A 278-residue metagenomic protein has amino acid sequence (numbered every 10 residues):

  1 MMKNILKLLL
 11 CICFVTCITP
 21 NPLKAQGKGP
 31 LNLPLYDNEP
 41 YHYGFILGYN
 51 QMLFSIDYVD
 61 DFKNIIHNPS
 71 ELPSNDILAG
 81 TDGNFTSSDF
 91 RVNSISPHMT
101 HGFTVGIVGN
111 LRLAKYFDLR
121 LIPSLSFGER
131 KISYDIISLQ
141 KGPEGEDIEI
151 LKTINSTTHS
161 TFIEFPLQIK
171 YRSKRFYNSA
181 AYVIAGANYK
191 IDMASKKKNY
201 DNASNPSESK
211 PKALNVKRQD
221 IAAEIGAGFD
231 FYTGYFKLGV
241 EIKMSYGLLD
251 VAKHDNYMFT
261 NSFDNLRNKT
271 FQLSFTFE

Functional and structural regions predicted by a protein language model:
K24-H101: Short glycine/proline- and aromatic-enriched beta-strand/turn motifs that initiate or cap beta-hairpins
P30-N32, F90-I95, I150-S156, S209-N215 (+1 more regions): Extracellular loop and loop/strand-boundary signature of outer-membrane beta-barrel proteins
N38, R112-Y116, K174-N178, Y232-G234 (+1 more regions): Outer-membrane beta-barrel channels and translocator barrels
E39-Y43, M99-F103, H159-F165, S179 (+2 more regions): Residues that define the transmembrane beta-barrel architecture of outer-membrane proteins
F45-Y49, F103-L113, P123-L125, I163-Y171 (+4 more regions): Residues on the lipid-exposed face of transmembrane beta-strands in outer-membrane beta-barrel proteins
N50-F54, S126-R130, N188-A194, S245-V251 (+1 more regions): Structural signature of outer-membrane beta-barrel domains
I56-F62, I132-S138, A194-S204, V251-M258: Outer-membrane beta-barrel translocator domains and adjoining extracellular loop/strand segments of Gram-negative
R218-A223, G228-E278: Predominantly the C-terminal beta-signal and adjacent terminal strand-loop region of outer-membrane beta-barrel
